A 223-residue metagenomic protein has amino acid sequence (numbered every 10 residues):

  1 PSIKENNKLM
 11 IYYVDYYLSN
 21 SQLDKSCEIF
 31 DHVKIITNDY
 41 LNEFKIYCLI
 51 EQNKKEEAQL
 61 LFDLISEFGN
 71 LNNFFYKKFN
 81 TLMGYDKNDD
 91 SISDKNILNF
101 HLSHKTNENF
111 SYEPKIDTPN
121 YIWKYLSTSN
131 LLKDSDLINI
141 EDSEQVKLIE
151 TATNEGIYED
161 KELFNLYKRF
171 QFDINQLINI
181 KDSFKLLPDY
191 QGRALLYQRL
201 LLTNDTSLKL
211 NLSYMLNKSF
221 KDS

Functional and structural regions predicted by a protein language model:
S2-N6, I29-D39, D63-L71, F100-N107 (+5 more regions): Solenoid-like repeat scaffolds
I3-Y12, I36-F44, E56-E57, L71-K77 (+7 more regions): Generic helix N-cap/helix-start motif at coil->alpha-helix transitions
Y12-Y17, C48-L49: Residue-level signature for tetratricopeptide repeat
N20-S21, Q52: Structural motif corresponding to the intra-repeat A-B loop/turn of tetratricopeptide repeats
K25-C27, E57-L61, K209: Solenoid-repeat scaffolds in large eukaryotic assemblies
S26-D31, N42-C48: Amphipathic repeat-derived elements
I35-D39, Y47-N73, N80-N107: TPR/TPR-like (Sel1-like) alpha-helical repeat modules
T81-K168, F172-I174: Extended amphipathic alpha-helical interaction segments
